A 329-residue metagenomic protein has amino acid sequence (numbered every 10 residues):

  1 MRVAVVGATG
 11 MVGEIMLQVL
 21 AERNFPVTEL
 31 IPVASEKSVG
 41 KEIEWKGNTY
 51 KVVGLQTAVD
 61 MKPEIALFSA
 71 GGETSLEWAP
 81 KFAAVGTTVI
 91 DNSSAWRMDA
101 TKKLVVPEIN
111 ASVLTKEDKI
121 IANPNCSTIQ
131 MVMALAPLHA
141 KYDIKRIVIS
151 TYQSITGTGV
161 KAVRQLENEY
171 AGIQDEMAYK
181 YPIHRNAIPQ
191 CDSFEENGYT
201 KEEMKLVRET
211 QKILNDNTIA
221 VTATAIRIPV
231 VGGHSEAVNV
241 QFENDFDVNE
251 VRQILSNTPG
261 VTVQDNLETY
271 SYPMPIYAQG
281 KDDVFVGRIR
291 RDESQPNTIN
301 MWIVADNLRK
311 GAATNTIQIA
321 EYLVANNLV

Functional and structural regions predicted by a protein language model:
M1-I183, T218-A220, V284-F285, I289-Q295 (+3 more regions): N-terminal Rossmann-like NAD(P) cofactor-binding subdomain of oxidoreductases, focused on the glycine-rich
A66, I155-V329: Charged docking surfaces used in two-component/phosphorelay signaling
